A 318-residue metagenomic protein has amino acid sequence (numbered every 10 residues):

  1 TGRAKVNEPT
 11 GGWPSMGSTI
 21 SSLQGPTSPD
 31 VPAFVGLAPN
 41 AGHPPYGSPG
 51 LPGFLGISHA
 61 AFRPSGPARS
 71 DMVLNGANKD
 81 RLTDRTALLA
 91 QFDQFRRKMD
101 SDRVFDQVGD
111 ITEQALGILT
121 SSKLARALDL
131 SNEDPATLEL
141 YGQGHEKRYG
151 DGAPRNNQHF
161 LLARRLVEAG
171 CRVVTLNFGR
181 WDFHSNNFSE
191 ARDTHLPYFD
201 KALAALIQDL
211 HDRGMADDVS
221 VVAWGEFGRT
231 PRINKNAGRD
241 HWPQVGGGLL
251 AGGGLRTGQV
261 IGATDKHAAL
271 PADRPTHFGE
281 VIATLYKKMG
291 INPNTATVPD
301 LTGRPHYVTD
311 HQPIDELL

Functional and structural regions predicted by a protein language model:
T1-L318: Ligand-binding pockets and gating/stacking loops
